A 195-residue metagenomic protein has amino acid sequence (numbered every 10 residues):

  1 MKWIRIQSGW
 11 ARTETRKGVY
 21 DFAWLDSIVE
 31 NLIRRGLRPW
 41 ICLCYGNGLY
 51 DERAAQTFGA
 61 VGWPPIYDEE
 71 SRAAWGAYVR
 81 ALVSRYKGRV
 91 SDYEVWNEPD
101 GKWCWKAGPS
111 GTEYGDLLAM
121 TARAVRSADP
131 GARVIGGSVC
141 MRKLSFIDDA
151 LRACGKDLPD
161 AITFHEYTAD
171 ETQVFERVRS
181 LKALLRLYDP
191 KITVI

Functional and structural regions predicted by a protein language model:
M1-A11, S27-C44: Catalytic domains of carbohydrate-active enzymes, especially glycoside hydrolases
M1-K2, D189-I195: Short, intrinsically disordered, charge-balanced linker/junction segments flanking boundaries in proteins
Q7-E14, I41-T57, P99-D100: Aromatic-lined carbohydrate-binding surfaces of glycoside hydrolases
R16-I28: Glycan-recognition patch characteristic of GH18 chitinases/ENGases and related GlcNAc/peptidoglycan-binding proteins
R16-V19, E52-L187: Active-site cleft segment of glycoside hydrolase catalytic domains centered on the general acid/base Glu
I28-R34, G48, R89-V90, P99: A broadly structural signal marking compact, well-ordered functional cores that mediate small-ligand/cofactor/substrate
R35-L37, P130-A132, D189-I192: A short helix->loop->beta-strand "cap" motif at the edges of active sites that frequently abuts
W40, V134-I135, I195: Structural detector of well-ordered beta-strand residues that form the stable sheet scaffold of enzyme domains
